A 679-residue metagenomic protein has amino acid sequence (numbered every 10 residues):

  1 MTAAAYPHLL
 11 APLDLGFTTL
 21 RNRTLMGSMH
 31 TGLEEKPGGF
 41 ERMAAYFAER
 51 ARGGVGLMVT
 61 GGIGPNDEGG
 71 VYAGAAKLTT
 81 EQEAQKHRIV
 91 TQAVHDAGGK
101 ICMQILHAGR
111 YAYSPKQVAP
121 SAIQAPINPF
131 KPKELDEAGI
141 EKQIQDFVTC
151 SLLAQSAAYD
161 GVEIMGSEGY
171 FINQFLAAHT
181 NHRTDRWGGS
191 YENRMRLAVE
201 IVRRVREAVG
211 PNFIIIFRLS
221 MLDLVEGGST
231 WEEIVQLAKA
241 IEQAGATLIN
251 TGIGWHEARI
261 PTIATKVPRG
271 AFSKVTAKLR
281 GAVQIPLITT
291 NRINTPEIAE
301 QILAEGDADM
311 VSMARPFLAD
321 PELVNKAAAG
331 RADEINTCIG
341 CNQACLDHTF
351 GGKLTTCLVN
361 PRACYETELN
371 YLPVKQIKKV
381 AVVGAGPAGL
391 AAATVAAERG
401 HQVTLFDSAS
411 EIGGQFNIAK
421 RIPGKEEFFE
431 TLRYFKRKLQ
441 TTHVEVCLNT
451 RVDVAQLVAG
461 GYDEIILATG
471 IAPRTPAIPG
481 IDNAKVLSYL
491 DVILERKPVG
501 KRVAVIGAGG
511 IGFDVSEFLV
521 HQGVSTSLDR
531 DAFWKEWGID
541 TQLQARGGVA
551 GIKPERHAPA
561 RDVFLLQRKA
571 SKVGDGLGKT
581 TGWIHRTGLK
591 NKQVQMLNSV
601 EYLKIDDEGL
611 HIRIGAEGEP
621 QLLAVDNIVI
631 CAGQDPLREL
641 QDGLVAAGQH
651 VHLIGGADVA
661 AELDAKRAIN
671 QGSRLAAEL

Functional and structural regions predicted by a protein language model:
M1-V383, P387, A392-V403, E411: Flavin-dependent oxidoreductase catalytic cores
G56, D160, T247, D309 (+3 more regions): Conserved acidic residues
V202, E366-K375, E398, Q402 (+4 more regions): Flanking helices and flexible, charged tails adjoining ferredoxin-like Fe-S electron-transfer domains in multi-subunit
T262-P268, N370-L372, I377-K378, I418-E430 (+4 more regions): Short, contiguous acidic/charged loop-to-helix segments that flank catalytic cores in large enzymes
E322-C338, T450-A472: Small-residue-rich anion-binding loops in enzyme active sites
K378-L405, C447-A455, G461, T469-D482 (+2 more regions): Rossmann-like dinucleotide/flavin-binding elements
G414-Y462, G574-V600: N-terminal Rossmann-like dinucleotide/flavin-binding domain of flavoprotein oxidoreductases that bind FAD/FMN
